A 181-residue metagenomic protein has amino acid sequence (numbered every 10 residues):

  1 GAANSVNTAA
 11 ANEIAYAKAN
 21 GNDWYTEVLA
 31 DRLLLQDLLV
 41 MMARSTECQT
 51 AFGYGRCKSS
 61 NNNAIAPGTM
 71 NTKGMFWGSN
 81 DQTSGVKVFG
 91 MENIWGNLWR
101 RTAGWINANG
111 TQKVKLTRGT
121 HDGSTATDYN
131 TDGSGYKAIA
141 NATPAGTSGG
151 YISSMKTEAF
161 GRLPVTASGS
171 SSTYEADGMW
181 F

Functional and structural regions predicted by a protein language model:
G1-I94: Short aromatic-cysteine micro-motif
N22-R32, P67-F181: Short, conserved beta-strand/loop elements in beta-sheet-dominated catalytic cores that frequently flank divalent-metal
